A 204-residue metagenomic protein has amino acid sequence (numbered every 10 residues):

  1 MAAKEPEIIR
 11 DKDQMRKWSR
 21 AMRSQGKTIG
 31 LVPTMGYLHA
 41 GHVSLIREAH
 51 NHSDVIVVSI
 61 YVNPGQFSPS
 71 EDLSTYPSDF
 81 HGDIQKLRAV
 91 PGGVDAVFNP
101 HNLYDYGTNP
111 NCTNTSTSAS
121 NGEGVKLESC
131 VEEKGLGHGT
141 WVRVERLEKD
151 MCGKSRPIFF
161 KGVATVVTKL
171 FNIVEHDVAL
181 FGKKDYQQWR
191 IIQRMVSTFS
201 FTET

Functional and structural regions predicted by a protein language model:
A2-T204: Nucleotidyltransferase catalytic core that binds NTPs
